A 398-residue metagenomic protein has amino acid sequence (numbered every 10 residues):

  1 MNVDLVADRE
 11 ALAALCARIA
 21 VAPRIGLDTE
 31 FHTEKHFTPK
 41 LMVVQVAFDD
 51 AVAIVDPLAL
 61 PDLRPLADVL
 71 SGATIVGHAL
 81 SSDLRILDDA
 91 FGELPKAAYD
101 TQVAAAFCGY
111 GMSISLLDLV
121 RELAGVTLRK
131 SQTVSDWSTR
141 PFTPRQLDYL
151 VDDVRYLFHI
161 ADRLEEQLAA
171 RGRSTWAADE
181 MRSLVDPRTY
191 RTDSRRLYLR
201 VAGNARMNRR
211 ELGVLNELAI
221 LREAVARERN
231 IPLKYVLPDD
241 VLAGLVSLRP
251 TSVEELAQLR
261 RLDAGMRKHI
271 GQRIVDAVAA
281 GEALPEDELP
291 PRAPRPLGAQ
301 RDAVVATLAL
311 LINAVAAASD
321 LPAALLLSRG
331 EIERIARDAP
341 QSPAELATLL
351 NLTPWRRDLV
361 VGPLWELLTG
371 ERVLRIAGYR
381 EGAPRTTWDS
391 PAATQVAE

Functional and structural regions predicted by a protein language model:
M1-A7, A51-L60, E93-Y99, C108-I114 (+8 more regions): Short, exposed beta-strand "edge-strand" segments with a Pro/Gly-rich flavor and a Y/T-containing core
V3-L27, H32-Q167: Conserved DEDDh/DEDDy metal-dependent 3′-5′ exonuclease domain
P144-R145, V154, I160, L164-E398: Accessory DNA-binding and partner-docking regions appended to nucleic-acid-acting proteins, especially the terminal
